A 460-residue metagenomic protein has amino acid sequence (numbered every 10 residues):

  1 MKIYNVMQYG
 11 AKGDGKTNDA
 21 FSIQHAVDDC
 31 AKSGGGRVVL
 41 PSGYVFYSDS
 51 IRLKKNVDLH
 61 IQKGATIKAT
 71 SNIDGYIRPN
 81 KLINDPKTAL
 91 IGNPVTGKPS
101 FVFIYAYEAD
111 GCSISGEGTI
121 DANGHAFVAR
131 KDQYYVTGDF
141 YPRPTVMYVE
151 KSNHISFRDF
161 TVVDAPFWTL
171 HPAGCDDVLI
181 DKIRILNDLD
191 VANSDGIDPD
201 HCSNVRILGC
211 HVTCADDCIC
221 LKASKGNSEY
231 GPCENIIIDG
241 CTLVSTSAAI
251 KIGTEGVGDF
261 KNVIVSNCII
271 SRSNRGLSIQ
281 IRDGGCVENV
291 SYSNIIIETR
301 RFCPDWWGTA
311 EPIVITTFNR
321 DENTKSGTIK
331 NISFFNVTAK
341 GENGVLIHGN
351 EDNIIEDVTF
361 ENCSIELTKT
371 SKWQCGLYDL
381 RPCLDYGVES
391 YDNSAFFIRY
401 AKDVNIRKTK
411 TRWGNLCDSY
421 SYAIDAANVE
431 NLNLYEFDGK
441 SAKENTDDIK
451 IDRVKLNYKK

Functional and structural regions predicted by a protein language model:
M1-K460: Extracellular/periplasmic carbohydrate-active domains that bind, remodel, or depolymerize complex polysaccharides
